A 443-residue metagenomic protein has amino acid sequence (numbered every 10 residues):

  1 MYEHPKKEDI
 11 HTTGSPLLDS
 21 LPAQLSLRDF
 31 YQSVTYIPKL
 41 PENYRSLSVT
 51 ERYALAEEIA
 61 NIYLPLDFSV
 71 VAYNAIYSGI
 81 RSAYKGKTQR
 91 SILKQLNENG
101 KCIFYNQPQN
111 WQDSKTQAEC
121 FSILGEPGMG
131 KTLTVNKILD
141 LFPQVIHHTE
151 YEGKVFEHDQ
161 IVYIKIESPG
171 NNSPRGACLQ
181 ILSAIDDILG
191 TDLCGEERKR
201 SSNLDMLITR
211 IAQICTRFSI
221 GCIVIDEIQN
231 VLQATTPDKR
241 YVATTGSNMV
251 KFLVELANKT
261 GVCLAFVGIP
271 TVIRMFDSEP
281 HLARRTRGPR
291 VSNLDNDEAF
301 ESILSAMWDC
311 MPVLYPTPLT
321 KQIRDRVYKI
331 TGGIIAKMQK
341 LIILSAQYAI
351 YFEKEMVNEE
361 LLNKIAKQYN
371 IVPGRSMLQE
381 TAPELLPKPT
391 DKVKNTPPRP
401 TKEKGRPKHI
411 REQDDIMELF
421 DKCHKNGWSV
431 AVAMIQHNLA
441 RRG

Functional and structural regions predicted by a protein language model:
M1-Y44, V49, I59, Y63-P65 (+2 more regions): C-terminal alpha-helical "lid" subdomain
Y63-P108: N-terminal pre-Walker A segment at the start of P-loop NTPase domains
Y73, Q89, N99-Y105, Q112-T116 (+6 more regions): Mid-core helix/loop region of P-loop NTP-binding domains shared across ATPases and GTPases
I123: Hydrophobic anchor at the beta1->P-loop junction of P-loop NTPases
K131: Conserved lysine of the Walker
T134, I138: Hydrophobic positions on the alpha1 helix immediately C-terminal to the Walker A/P-loop
L141-G153: Post-Walker A helix-loop "phosphate-sensing" segment adjacent to the P-loop in P-loop NTPases
I214-C222, N230-T235, Y241-Q322: The catalytic "switch" region of P-loop NTPases
